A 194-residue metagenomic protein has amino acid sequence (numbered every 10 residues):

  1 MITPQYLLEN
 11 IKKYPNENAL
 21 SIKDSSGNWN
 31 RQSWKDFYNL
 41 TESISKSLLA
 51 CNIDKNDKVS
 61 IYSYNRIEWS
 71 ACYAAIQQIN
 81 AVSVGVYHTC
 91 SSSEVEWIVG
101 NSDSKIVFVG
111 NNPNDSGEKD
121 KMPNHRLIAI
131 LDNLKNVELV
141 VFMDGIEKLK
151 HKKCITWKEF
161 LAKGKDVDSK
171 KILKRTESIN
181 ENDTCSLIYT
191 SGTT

Functional and structural regions predicted by a protein language model:
M1-L20, N39: A short N-terminal helical cap/helix-turn-helix that marks the beginning of AMP-binding/adenylate-forming
P15-N18, C154-I155, K165-Y189: Conserved pre-ATP/AMP-binding loop-to-beta segment of ANL
N16, L20-A74, S91-E96, T156-K165 (+1 more regions): Conserved AMP-binding/adenylate-forming core of the ANL superfamily
D24-S26, N111-P113, S191: Short, histidine-centered active-site or binding-site loop motifs used for metal coordination, general acid-base
R31-K35, C185-T194: Conserved AMP-binding A3 loop
Q78-A162: Structural core segment of the AMP-binding/adenylate-forming
